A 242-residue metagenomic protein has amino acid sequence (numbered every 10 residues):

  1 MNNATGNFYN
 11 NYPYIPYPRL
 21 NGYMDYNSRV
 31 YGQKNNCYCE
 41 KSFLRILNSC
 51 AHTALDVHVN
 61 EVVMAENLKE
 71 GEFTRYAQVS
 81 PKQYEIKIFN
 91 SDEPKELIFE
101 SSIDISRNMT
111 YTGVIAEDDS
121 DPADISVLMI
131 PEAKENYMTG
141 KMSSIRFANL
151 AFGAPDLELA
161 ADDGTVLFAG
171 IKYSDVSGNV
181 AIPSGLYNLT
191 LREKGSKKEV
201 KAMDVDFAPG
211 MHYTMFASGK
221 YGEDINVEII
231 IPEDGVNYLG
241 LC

Functional and structural regions predicted by a protein language model:
N2-C242: Intrinsically disordered, low-complexity polar regions and short flexible loop motifs
